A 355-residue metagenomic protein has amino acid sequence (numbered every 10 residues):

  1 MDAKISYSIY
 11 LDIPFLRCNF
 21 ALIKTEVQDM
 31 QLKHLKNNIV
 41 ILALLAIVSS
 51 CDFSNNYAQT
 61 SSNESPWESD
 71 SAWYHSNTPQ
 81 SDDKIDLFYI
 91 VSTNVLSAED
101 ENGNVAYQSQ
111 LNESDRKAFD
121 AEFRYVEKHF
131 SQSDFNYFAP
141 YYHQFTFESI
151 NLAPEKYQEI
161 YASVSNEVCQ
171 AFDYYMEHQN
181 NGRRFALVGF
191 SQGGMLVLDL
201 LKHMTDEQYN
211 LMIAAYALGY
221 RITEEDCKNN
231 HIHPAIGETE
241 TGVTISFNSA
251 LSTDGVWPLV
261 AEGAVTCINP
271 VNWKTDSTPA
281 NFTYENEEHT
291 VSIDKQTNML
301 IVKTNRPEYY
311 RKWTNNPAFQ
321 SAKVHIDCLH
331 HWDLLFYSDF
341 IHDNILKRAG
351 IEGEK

Functional and structural regions predicted by a protein language model:
K4-Y10, N19, E26: Short, positively charged and aromatic/hydrophobic N-terminal segments
Q31-I39: Bacterial N-terminal signal peptides that target proteins for export
S49-S50: C-terminal motif of bacterial Sec signal peptides marking the signal peptidase cleavage site
N55-K84: N-terminal module-boundary/linker segments of secreted carbohydrate-active enzymes
D83, I90-G182, N316-K355: Active-site catalytic motif of lipid deacylating hydrolases and related acyltransferases
D86-I90, N136-Y141, A186, A214-A217 (+1 more regions): Structural recognition of the beta-strand scaffold that forms the well-ordered cores of secreted hydrolase catalytic
N166-N181, K202-I351, K355: Surface cap/lid and interfacial helix-loop subdomains adjacent to catalytic sites that gate substrate access
G189-G193, V197: Gly/Ala-rich beta-loop-alpha elbow adjacent to hydrolase catalytic centers
